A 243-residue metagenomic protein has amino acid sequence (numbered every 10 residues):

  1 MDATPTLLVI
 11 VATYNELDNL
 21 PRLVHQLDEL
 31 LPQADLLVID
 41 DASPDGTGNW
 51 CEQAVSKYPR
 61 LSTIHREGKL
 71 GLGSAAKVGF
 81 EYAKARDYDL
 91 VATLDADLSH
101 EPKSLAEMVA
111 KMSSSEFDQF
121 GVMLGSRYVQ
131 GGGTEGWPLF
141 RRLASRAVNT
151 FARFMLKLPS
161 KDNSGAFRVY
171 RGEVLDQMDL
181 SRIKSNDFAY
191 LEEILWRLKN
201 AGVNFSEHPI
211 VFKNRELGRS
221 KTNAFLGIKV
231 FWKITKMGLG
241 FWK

Functional and structural regions predicted by a protein language model:
M1-L7, R22, M155-L158, S181-K243: Hydrophobic helical membrane-anchoring modules
V11-V24, A42: Active-site beta-to-alpha loop of glycosyltransferases that engages the nucleotide-sugar donor
L20-R22, D45-A54: Acidic helix N-cap motif at the loop->helix transition within catalytic regions of sugar-transfer enzymes
H25-A34: Short, acidic, metal-binding catalytic loop of nucleotide-sugar glycosyltransferases
L27, G79, D97, R171 (+3 more regions): Residue-level signature of catalytic and energy-coupling elements of molecular machines, predominantly ATP/GTP-dependent
Q33-S43, I64-H65, L94: Short beta-strand/loop segment that forms part of the nucleotide-sugar
D40-N49, L98: A conserved acidic beta->alpha catalytic loop
R66-A85, L90, P102-F188, R215-F231 (+1 more regions): Acceptor/aglycone-binding surface of glycosyltransferases and processive sugar-polymer synthases
